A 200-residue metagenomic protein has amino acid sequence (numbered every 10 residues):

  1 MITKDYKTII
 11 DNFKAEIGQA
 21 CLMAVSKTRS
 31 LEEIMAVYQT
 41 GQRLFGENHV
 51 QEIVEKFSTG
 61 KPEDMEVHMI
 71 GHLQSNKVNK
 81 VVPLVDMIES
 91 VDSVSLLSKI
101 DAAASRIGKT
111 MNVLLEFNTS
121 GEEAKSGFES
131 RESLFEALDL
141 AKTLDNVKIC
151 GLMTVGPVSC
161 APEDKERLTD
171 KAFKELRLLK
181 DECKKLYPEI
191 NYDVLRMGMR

Functional and structural regions predicted by a protein language model:
M1-R200: Conserved alpha/beta-domain cores
